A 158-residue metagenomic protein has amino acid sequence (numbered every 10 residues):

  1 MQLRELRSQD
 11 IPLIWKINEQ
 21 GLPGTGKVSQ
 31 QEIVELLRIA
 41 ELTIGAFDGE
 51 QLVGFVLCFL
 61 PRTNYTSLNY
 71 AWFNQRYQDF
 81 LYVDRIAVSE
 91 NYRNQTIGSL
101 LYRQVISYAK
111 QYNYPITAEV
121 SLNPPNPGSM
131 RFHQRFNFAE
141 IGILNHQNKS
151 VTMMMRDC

Functional and structural regions predicted by a protein language model:
M1-I14: A short beta-loop-alpha structural element at the N-terminal edge of CoA-dependent acyl/N-acetyltransferase catalytic
L42-F59: Conserved beta-hairpin
L57-R85: Conserved acyl-donor/pantetheine-binding loop and adjacent beta-alpha core of acyl/acetyltransferases and related
D84-R93, L122-N123: A short, internal acetyl-CoA/4′-phosphopantetheine-binding micro-motif in the GNAT/acyltransferase core
V88, N94-S107, R135: Conserved acetyl-CoA-binding loop-helix of GNAT-fold acetyltransferases
A109-L122: Conserved GNAT acetyl-CoA-binding A-motif
N123-G142: Conserved active-site alpha-helix within GNAT-family acetyltransferase domains
I143-C158: C-terminal "cap" of GNAT-fold acetyltransferases
